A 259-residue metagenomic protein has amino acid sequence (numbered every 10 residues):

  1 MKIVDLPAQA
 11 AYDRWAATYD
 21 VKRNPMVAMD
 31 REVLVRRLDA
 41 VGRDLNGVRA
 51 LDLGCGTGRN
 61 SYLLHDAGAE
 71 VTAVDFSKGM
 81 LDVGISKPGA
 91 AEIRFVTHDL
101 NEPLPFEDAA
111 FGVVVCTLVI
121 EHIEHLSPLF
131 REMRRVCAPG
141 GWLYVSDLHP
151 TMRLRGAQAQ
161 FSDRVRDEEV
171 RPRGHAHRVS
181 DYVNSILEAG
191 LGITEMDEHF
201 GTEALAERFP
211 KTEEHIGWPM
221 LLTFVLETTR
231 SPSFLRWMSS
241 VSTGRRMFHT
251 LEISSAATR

Functional and structural regions predicted by a protein language model:
M1-L45, R59-L63, M80-V83, K87 (+2 more regions): Conserved class I S-adenosyl-L-methionine
R49-E102: Class I SAM-dependent methyltransferase SAM/SAH-binding core
L104-V113: A short acidic, Gly/Pro-enriched loop at the edge of an enzyme's catalytic core that lines a small-molecule cofactor
V113-H125: A short SAM/SAH-binding and catalytic strip from SAM-dependent methyltransferases
S127-P139: A short glycine-rich, Lys/Arg-flanked "PGG" loop and its adjoining helix->strand segment in the class I
W142-E169, R173: Conserved class I S-adenosyl-L-methionine
G174-D197: Short alpha-helix
G192-G244: Conserved Class I S-adenosyl-L-methionine
